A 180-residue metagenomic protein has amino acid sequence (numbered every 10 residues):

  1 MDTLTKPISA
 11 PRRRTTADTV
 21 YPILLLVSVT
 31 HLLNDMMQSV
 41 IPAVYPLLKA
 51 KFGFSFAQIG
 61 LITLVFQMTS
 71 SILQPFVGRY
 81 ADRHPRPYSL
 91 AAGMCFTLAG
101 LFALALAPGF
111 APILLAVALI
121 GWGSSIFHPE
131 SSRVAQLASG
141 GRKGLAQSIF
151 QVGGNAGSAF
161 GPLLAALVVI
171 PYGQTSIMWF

Functional and structural regions predicted by a protein language model:
L26-P46, F54, V77: Extracytoplasmic
V27, A111-V117: Short hydrophobic/alpha-helical segments at membrane-entry points of transmembrane helices in Major Facilitator
S39, Q67-P75, S158-A159: Residue-level signature of mid-helix packing/kink "hotspots" within the transmembrane helices of 12-pass Major
V44-S71: Extracellular/periplasmic helix-loop-helix junction of adjacent transmembrane segments in MFS-like secondary
I72-F110: Conserved MFS/SLC helix-loop-helix module at the cytosolic interface between two early adjacent transmembrane helices
A116-G153: Cytoplasmic helix-loop-helix junction between adjacent transmembrane helices in 12-TM secondary transporters
G153-F180: Helix-loop-helix hairpin linking two adjacent transmembrane segments in secondary transporters
